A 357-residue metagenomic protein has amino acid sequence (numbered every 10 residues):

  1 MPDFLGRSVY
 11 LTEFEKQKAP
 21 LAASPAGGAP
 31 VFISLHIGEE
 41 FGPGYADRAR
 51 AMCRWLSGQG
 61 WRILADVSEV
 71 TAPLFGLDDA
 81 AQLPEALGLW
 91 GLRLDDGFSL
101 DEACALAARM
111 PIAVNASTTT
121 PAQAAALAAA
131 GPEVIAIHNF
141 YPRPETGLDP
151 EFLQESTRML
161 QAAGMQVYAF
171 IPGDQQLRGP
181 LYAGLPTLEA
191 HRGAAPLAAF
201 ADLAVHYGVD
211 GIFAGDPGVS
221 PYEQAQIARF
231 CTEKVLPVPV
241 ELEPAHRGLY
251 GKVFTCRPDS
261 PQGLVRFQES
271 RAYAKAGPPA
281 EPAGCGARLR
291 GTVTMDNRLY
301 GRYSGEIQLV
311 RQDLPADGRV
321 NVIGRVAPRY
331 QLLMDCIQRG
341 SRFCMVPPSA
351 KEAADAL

Functional and structural regions predicted by a protein language model:
P2-E133: Active-site beta->alpha loop and helix N-cap motifs at the rims of alpha/beta catalytic domains
F4, A65, A108, F140 (+2 more regions): N-terminal start-of-chain detector that recognizes signal peptides and the immediate post-cleavage beginning
S8, I137, P239, Q308-V310: Residues in well-ordered beta-strands of folded domains
S8-V9, F75-L87, A105-T119, L160-M165 (+3 more regions): Short secondary-structure transition/capping segments
C53-L56, F75-L77, P172-Q175, R266-Y273: A broad, low-specificity signal for short, low-complexity segments enriched in glycine/proline and polar/charged
A65-A81, D96-C104, F152-E155, V205-G215 (+1 more regions): Electropositive, surface-exposed helix/loop patches at the edges of structured domains that serve as adaptable
S117-T120, A124-G248: Catalytic alpha/beta core domains of metabolic enzymes, predominantly
P244-L357: C-terminal functional modules
